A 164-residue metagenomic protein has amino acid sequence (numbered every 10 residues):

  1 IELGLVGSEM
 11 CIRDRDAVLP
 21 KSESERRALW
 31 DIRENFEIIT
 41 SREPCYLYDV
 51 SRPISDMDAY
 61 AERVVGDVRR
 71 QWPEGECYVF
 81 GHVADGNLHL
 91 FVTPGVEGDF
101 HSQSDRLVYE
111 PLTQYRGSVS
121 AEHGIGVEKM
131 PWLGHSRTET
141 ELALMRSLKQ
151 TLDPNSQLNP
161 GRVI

Functional and structural regions predicted by a protein language model:
I1-G7, C11: Single conserved hydrophobic/aromatic residue that forms the stacking wall/gate of nucleotide- or nucleobase-binding
E9-I164: Conserved glycine-rich FAD pyrophosphate-binding loop
